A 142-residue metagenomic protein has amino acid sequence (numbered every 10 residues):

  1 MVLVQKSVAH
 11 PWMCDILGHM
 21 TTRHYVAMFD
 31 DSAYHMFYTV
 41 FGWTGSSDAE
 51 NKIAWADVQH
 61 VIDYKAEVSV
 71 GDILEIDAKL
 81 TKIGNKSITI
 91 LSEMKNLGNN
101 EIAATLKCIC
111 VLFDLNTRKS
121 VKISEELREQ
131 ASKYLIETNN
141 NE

Functional and structural regions predicted by a protein language model:
M1-I73, T81-E142: Terminal targeting signals and extreme-terminal segments of soluble enzymes
